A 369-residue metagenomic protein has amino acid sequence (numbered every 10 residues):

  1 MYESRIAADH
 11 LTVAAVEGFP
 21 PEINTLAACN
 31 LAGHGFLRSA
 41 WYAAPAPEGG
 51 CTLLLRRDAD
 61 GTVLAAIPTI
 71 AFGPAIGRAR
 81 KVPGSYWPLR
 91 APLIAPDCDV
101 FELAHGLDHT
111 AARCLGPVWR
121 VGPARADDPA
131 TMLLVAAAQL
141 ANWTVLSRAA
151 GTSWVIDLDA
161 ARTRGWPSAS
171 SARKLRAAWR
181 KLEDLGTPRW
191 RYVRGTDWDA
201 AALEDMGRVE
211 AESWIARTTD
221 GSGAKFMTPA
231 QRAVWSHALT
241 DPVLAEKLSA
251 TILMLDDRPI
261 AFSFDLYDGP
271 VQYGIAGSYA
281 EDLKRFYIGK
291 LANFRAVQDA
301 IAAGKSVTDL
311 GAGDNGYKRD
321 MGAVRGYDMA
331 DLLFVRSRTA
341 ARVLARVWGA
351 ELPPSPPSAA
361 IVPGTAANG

Functional and structural regions predicted by a protein language model:
M1-A8, A71, V135-T163, G269 (+1 more regions): Active-site/acyl-donor-binding loops of N-acyltransferases
E3-D60, L64-A79, P123-A150, D159-R285: A conserved beta-strand-loop-helix scaffold within acyl/acetyltransferase catalytic domains
L55, A95-H109, K225-L344: Aromatic (often tryptophan-rich) hydrophobic motifs at membrane interfaces
L64-V100, H105, H109: Well-ordered mid-protein domain cores that form the structural environment of catalytic cofactors
P83-L93, A149-I156, T187-R189, G326-A330: Acyl/amide activation-and-transfer machinery of modular secondary-metabolite enzymes
A112-R120, V307: Bilobed periplasmic-binding protein-like "clamshell/Venus-flytrap" ligand-binding domains
V121-A130, L310-G316: Conserved beta-strand-loop-alpha-helix junction that forms the acyl-donor binding cleft
